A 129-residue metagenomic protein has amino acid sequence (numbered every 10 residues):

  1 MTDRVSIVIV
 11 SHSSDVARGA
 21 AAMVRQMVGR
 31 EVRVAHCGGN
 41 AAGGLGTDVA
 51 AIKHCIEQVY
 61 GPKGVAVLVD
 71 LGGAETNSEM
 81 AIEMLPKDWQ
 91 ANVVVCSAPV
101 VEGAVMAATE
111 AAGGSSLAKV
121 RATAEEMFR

Functional and structural regions predicted by a protein language model:
M1-R129: N-terminal loops that bind phosphate or other acidic moieties and the adjacent beta-alpha structural core
